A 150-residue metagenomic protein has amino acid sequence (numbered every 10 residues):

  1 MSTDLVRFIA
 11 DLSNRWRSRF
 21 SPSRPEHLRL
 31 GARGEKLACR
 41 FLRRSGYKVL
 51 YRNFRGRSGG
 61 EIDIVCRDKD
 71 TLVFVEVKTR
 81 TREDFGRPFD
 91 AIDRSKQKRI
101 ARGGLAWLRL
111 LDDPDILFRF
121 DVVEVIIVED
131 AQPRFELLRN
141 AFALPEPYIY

Functional and structural regions predicted by a protein language model:
S2-D4, L110-Y150: Domain-level recognition of nuclease-like catalytic cores that cleave nucleotide substrates
S2-R52: Acidic-basic catalytic patches of nuclease active cores, encompassing PD-(D/E)XK and other metal-cofactor nuclease
P25, R29, R33, G59 (+3 more regions): Residues at secondary-structure transition points
L42, I62-F85, I100: Conserved catalytic cores of phosphodiester-cleaving nucleases, focusing on short active-site segments
R52-G56, V123-I126: Short, solvent-exposed loop/turn elements at beta->coil junctions and helix N-caps that rim active or binding pockets
R57-G60, A131: Short acidic/glycine-enriched loop/turn segments that link adjacent beta-strands
G60, T71-V73, D121, E136: Protein kinase-like catalytic core scaffold
T79-D130: Catalytic cores of nucleic-acid endonucleases
